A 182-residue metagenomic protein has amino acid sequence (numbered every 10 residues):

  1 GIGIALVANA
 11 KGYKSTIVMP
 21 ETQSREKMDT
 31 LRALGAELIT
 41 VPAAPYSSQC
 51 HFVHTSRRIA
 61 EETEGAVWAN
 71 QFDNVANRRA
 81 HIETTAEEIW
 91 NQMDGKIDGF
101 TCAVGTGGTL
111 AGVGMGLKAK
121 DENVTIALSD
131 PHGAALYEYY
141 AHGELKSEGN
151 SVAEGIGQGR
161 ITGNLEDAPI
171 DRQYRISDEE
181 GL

Functional and structural regions predicted by a protein language model:
I2-E61, H132, L136-L145, I161-T162: Active-site-proximal loop->helix
G3, K11, Y46, N74-D171: Glycine-rich phosphate/pyrophosphate-binding loop at beta-loop-alpha junctions
S15, L38, V67-W68, I126: Hydrophobic beta-strand scaffold residues
A36, A66, I170-D171: Short, conserved active-site loop motifs that form the nucleotide-linked donor/cofactor pocket
V41, A69, I156, I176: Hydrophobic residues at beta-strand termini and immediately following loops that shape nucleotide-binding pockets
R58-A66, N70: Phosphate/diphosphate-binding glycine-rich loops and adjacent basic-rich segments that engage nucleotide
D171, D178-L182: Short, intrinsically disordered, charge-balanced linker/junction segments flanking boundaries in proteins
